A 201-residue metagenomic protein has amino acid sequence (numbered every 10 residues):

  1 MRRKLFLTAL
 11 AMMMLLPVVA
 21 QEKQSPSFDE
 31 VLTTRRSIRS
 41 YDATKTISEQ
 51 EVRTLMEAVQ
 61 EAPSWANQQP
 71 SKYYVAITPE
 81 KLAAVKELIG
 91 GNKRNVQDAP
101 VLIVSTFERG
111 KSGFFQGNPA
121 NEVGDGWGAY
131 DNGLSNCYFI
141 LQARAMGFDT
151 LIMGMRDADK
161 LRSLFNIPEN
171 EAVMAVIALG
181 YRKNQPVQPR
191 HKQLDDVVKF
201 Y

Functional and structural regions predicted by a protein language model:
M1-E22: Bacterial Sec-dependent N-terminal signal peptides
V18-Y201: Acidic, surface-exposed loops and disordered segments
